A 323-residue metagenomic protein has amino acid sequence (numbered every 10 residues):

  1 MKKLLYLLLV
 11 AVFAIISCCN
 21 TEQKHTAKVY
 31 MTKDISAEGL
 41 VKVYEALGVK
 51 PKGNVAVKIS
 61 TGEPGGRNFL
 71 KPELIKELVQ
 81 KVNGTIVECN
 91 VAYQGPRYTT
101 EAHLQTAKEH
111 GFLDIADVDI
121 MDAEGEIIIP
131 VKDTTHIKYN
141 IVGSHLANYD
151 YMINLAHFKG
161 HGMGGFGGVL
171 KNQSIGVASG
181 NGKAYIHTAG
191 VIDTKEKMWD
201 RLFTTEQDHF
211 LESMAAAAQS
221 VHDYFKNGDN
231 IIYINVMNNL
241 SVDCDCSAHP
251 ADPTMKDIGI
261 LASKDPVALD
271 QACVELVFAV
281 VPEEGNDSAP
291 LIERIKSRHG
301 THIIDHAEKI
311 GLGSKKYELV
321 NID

Functional and structural regions predicted by a protein language model:
M1-K2, C19, Q23, V57: Generic cytosolic/nucleocytoplasmic N-terminal low-complexity/intrinsically disordered segments
K2-L9: Sec-dependent signal peptide recognition, specifically the positively charged N-region followed immediately by
V12-T26: Bacterial Sec-dependent signal peptides at the C-terminal "C-region" and cleavage site
K24-E77, K81-D323: Extended, low-polarity segments enriched in aliphatic/aromatic residues
